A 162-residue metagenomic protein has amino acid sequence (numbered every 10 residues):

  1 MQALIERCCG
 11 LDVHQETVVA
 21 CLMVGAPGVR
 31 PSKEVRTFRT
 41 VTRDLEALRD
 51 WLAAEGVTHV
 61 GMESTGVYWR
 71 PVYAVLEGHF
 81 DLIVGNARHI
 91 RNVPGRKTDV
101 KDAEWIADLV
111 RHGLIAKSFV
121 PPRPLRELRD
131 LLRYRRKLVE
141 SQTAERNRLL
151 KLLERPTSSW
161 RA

Functional and structural regions predicted by a protein language model:
M1-A162: Phosphate- and other anionic-substrate recognition elements at nucleic-acid/protein interfaces
